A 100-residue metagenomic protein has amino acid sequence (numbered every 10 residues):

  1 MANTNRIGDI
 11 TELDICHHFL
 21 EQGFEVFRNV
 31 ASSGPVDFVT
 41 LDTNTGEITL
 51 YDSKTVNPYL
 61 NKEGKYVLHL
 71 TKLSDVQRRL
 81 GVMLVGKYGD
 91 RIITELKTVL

Functional and structural regions predicted by a protein language model:
M1-G34, V39-L100: Mixed-charge (Asp/Glu-Lys/Arg
